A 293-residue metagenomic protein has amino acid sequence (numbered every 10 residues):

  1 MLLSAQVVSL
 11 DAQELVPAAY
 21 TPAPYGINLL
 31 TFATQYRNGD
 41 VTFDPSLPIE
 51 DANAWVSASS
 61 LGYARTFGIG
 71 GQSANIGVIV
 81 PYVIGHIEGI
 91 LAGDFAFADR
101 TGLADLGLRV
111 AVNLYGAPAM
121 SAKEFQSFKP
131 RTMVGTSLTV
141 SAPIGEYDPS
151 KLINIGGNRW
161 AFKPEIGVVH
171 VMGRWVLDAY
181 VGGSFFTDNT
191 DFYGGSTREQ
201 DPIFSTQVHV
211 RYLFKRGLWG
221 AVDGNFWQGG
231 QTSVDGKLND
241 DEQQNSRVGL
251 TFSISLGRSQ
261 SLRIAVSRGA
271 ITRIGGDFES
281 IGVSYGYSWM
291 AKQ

Functional and structural regions predicted by a protein language model:
G26, N53-L61, Q72, T101-L108 (+5 more regions): Residues that define the transmembrane beta-barrel architecture of outer-membrane proteins
N28-L30, A74-V78, L108, T132-L138 (+6 more regions): Transmembrane beta-strands of outer-membrane beta-barrel proteins
F32-T34, L61-R65, L108-L114, L138 (+6 more regions): Residues on the lipid-exposed face of transmembrane beta-strands in outer-membrane beta-barrel proteins
T34-D40, V80-H86, L114, V140-E146 (+5 more regions): Transmembrane beta-strands of outer-membrane beta-barrel pores
R37-A58, F95-A96, P149-G156: Surface-exposed strand-loop-strand hairpins of Gram-negative outer-membrane beta-barrel proteins
D40-V41, G71-A74, P118, R174-L177 (+3 more regions): Repeated loop/turn-to-beta-strand initiation elements of outer-membrane beta-barrel proteins
I84-E199, D240-D241: Outer-membrane pore/translocation modules
Y193-Q293: Outer membrane beta-barrel transmembrane domains
